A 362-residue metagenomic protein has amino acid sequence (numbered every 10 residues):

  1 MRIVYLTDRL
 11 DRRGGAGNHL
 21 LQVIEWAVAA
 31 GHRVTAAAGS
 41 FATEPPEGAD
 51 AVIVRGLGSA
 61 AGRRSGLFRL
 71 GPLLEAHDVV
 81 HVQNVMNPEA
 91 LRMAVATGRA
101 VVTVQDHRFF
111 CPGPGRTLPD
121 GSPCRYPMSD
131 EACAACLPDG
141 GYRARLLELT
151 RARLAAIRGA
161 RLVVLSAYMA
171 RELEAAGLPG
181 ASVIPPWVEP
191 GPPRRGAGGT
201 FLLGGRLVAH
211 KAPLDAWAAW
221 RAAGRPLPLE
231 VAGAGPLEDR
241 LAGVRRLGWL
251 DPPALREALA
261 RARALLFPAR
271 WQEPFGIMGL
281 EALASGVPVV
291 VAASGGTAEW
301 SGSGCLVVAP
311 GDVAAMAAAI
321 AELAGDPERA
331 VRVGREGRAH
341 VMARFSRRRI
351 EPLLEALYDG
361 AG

Functional and structural regions predicted by a protein language model:
L6-R13, L20-G62, G235: N-terminal strand-loop element at the rim of the active site of nucleotide-sugar-dependent glycosyltransferases
S122-R161: Membrane-proximal helix-turn-helix segments that form the acceptor-binding/catalytic region of lipid-linked
Y168, W187: Carbohydrate-associated surface elements
V188, P193-K211, W217-R221: Conserved donor-binding/catalytic core segment of Leloir-type glycosyltransferases
D239-R240, A293-V307: Short acidic/histidine- and often glycine-rich active-site loop of Leloir-type glycosyltransferases that engages
W249, S303-A314, E322-P327: Conserved acidic donor-binding segment of nucleotide-sugar-dependent glycosyltransferases
A260-P274, V287: Acidic donor-binding loop of glycosyltransferase active sites
E322, R329-R344, I350-A356: A short, well-ordered alpha-helix in the C-terminal region of glycosyltransferases
